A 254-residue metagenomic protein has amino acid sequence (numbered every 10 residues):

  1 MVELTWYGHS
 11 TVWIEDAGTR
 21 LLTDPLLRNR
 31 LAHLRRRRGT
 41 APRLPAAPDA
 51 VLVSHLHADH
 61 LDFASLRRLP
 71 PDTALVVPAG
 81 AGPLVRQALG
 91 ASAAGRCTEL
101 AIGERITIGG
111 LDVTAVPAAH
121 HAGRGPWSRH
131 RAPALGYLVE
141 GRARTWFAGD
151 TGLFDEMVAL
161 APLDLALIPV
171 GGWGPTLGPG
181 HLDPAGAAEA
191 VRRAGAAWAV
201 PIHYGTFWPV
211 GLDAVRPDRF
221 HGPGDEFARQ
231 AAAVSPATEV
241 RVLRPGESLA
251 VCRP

Functional and structural regions predicted by a protein language model:
M1-L22, L26-L31, R35-R38, D218 (+3 more regions): Zn-dependent metallo-beta-lactamase
Y7-E15, T107-D164, G178, L182-G186: Catalytic core of the metallo-beta-lactamase
W13-L56, H60-R68, V77-G80, A122-W127 (+1 more regions): Pre-active-site segment of Zn-dependent metallo-hydrolases
T19-L21, D49-A50, A74, L111 (+3 more regions): Structural motif
N29-R30, H57-L61, G82-V85, E104-T107 (+5 more regions): Active-site environment of divalent metal-dependent phosphoester hydrolases
D62-D72, Q87-A88, V210-P223: Metal-dependent catalytic neighborhoods of phosphoester/phosphodiester hydrolases
P78-R142, G224-P254: Metallo-beta-lactamase
G80-P83, F154-P245: Cap/insert and terminal regions of metallo-dependent hydrolase folds
